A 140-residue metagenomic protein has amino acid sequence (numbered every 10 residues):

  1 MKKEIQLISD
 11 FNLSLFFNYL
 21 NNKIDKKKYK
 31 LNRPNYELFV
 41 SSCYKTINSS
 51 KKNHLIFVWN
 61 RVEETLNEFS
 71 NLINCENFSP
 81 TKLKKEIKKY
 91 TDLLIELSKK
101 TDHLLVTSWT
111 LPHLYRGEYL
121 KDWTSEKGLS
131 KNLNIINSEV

Functional and structural regions predicted by a protein language model:
M1-V140: Extracellular glycan-modifying ectodomains
